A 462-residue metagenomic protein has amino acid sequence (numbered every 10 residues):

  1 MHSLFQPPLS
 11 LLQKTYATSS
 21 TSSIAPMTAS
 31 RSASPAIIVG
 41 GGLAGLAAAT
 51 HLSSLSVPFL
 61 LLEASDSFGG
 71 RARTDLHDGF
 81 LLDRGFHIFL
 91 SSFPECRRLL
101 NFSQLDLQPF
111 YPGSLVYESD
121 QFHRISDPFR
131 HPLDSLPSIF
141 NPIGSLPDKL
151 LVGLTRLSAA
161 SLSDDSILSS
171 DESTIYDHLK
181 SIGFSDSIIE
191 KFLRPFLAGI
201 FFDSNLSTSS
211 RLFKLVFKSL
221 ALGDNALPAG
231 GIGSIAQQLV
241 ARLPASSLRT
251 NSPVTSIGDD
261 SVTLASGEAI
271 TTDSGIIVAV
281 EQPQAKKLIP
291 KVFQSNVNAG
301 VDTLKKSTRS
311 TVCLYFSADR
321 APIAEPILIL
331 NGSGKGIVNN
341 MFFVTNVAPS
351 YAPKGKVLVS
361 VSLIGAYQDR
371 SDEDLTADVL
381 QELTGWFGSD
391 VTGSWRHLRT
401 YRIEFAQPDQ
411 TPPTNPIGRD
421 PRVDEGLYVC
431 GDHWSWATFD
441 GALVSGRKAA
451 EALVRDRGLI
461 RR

Functional and structural regions predicted by a protein language model:
M1-S23: N-terminal chloroplast transit peptides
H2-L9, R31-S32, T255-W386: Mid-domain catalytic core of redox enzymes that form a hydrophobic substrate pocket/lid adjacent to a catalytic redox
L11-K14, A29, F343-R462: Conserved flavin/dinucleotide-binding core of flavoenzymes
S30-L61: N-terminal Rossmann-like FAD-binding beta1-loop-alpha1 element of flavoenzymes
S53-H77: Glycine-rich FAD pyrophosphate-binding loop
D75-R98: N-terminal glycine-rich dinucleotide-binding loop that anchors FAD/FMN and/or NAD(P) in oxidoreductases
F93-R97, N101-S207, F217-A226: Mobile amphipathic helical/loop "lid" adjacent to a hydrophobic cofactor/ligand pocket
K214-G275, A279: Helical element adjacent to the flavin cofactor pocket in flavoenzyme catalytic cores
